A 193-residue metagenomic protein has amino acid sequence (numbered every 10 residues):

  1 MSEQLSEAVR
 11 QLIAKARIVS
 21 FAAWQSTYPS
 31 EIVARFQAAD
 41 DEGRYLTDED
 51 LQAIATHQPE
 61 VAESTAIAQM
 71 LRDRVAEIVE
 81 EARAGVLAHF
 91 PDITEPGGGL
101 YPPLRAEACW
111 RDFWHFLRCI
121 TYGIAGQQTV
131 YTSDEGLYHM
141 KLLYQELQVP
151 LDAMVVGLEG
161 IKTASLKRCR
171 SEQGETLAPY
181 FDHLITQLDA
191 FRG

Functional and structural regions predicted by a protein language model:
M1-V149, M154-V155, L166-G193: Core of compact, soluble alpha-helical bundle domains
